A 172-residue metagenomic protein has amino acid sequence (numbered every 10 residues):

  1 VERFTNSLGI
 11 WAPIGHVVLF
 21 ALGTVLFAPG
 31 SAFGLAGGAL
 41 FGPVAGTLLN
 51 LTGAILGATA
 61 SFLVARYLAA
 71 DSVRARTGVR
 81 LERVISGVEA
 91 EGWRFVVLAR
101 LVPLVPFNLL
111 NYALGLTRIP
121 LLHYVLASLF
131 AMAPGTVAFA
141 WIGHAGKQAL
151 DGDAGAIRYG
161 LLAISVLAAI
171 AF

Functional and structural regions predicted by a protein language model:
V1-V18, L51-Y112, L116-T117, L121 (+2 more regions): Membrane-interfacial helix-loop-helix
P13-V17, A32-A36, V44-T52, R94-L98 (+2 more regions): Hydrophobic alpha-helical transmembrane segments
V17-L48, L104-L110, L122, M132-F139: Transmembrane helix boundary and interhelical junction motifs in multipass membrane proteins
L22-V25, L63, W141, I170-A171: Structural signature of transmembrane alpha-helix termini at the membrane-water interface
T117-A131: Membrane-helix boundary/juxtamembrane motif in polytopic membrane proteins
A131-F172: C-terminal membrane module of polytopic membrane proteins
